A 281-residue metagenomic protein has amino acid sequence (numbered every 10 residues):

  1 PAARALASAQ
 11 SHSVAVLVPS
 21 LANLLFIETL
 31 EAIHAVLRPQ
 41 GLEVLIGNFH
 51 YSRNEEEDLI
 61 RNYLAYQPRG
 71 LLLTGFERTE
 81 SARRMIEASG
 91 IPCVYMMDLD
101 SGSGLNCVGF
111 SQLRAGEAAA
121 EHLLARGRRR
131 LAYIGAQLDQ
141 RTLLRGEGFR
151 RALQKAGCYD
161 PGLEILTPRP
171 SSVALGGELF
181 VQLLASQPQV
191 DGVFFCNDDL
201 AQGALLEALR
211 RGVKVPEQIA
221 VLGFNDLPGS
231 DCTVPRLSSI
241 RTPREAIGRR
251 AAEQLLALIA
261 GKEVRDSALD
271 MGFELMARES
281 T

Functional and structural regions predicted by a protein language model:
P1-N62, Y66-G70: Amphipathic helical "hinge" segments at domain boundaries
V16, L73, F195: Redox-cofactor binding/interface segments in oxidoreductases and associated redox assembly factors
S20-N23, H50-Y51, E77, A136-Q140 (+1 more regions): Short histidine/acidic/glycine/proline-rich micro-motifs that form metal- and phosphate-coordinating active-site loops
L25-E28, E55, S81-A82, G148 (+1 more regions): Phosphate- and divalent-cation-binding pockets in alpha/beta enzyme and binding domains that engage nucleotide-derived
A32-Q40, L64, G70, E87-Y95 (+1 more regions): Bacterial carbohydrate/catabolite-sensing allosteric modules
H50-R53, T74-T79, D199: Short beta->alpha connector loops
S52-L59, S81-A82, L175, L179: Short acidic active-site motifs
R78-A88: Active-site-adjacent beta->alpha loops and helix N-cap segments on the catalytic face of soluble alpha/beta enzymes
